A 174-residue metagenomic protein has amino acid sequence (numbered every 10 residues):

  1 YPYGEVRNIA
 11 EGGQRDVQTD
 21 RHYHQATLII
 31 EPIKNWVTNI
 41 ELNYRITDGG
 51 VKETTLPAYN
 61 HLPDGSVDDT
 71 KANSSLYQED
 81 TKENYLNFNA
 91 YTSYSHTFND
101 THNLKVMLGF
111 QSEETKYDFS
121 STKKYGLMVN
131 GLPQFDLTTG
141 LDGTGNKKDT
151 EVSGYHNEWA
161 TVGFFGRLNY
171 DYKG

Functional and structural regions predicted by a protein language model:
Y1-N8, E53-N73, D118-E151: Surface-exposed loop/turn segments flanking beta-strands in extracellular/periplasmic regions
V6-E53, Y77-N99, N103-K105, E113 (+2 more regions): Outer-membrane beta-barrel transmembrane strands
